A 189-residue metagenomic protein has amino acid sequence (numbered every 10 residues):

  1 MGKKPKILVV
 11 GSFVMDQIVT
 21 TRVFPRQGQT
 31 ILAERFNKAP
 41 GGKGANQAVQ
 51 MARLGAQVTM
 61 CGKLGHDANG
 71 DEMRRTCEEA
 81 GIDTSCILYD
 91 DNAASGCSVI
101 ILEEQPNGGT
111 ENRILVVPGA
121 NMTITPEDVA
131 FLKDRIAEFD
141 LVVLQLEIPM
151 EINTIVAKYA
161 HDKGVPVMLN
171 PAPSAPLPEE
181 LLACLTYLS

Functional and structural regions predicted by a protein language model:
M1-Q27: Positively charged, low-complexity intrinsically disordered leader regions
K4, A33, F139, C184-T186: Short, well-ordered alpha-helix to beta-strand connector turns
K6, Q57-T59, D83, V165-P166 (+1 more regions): Residues at the starts of beta-strands that form the adenosine-phosphate
R22-G44: Short catalytic helix/loop segments, enriched in acidic residues and glycine and frequently bearing histidine
T30-I31, K38, R53-D140: Conserved N-terminal subdomain of the carbohydrate kinase-like
A52-R53, H161: Gly/Ala-rich phosphate-binding loop of Rossmann-like dinucleotide-binding domains, activating on the conserved
D128-V129, L141-S189: Conserved beta-alpha-beta core of the PfkB/ribokinase-like small-molecule kinase fold
